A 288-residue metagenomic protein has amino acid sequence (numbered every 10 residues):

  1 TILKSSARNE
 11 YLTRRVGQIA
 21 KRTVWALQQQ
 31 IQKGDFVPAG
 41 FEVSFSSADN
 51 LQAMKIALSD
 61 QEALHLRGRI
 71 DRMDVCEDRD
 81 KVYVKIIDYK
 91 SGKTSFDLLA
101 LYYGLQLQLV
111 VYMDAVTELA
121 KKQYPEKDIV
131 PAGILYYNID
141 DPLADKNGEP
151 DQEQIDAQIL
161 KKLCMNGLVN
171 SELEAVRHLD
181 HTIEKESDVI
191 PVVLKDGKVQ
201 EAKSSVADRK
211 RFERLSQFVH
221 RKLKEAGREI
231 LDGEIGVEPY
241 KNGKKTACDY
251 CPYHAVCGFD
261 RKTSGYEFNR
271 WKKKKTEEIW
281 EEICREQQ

Functional and structural regions predicted by a protein language model:
T1-Q288: Structural signature of nuclease core domains in nucleic-acid processing machines
